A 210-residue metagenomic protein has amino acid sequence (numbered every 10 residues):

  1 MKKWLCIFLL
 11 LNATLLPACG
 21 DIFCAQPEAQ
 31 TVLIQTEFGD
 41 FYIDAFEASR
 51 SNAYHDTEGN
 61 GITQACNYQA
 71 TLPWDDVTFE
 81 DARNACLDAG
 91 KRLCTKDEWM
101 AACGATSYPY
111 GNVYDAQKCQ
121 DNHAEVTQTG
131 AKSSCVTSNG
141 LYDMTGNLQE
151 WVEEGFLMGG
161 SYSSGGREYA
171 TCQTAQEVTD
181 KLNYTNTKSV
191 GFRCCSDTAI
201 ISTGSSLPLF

Functional and structural regions predicted by a protein language model:
M1-W4: Positively charged n-region of N-terminal signal peptides that target proteins for export
I7-T14: Bacterial N-terminal signal peptides
I22-F23, R50, P73-E80, G90 (+3 more regions): Disulfide-stabilized, aromatic/cysteine-rich ligand-recognition loop
E28-P109, V113-D115, C119-Y142: Short aromatic-cysteine micro-motif
G39, N147, K188-V190: A short pocket-lining beta-strand/turn micro-motif at the edge of beta-sheets
I43, G146, C194: Terminal peptide-recognition signature
T145-F156: Active-site-proximal beta-strands of protease catalytic cores
